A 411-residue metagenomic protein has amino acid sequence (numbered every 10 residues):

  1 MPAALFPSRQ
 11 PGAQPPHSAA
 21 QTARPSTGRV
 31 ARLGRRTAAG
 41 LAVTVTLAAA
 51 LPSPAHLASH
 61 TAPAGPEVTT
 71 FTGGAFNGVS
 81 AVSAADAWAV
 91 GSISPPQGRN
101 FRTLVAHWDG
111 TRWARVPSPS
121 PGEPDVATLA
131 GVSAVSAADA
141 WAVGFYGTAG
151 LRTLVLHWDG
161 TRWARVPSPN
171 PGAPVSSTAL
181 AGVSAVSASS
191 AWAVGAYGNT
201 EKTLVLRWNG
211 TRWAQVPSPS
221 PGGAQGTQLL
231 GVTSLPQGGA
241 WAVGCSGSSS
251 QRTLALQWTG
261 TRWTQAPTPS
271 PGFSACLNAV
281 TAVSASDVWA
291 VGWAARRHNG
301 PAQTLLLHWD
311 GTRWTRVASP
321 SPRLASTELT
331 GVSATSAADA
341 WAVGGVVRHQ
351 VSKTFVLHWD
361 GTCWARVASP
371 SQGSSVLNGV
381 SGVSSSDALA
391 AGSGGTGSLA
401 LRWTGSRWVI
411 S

Functional and structural regions predicted by a protein language model:
M1-P25: N-terminal low-complexity Pro/Gly-rich stretches
P2-L5, S26-A58: Secretory targeting and sorting signals
R9, R24, R29-R36, R162 (+3 more regions): Basic polycationic patches enriched in arginine
P16, A31-V43, S133, V183-S184 (+2 more regions): Generic alpha-helix initiation/capping and coil-helix boundary signal
A55-S411: Residue-level hotspots at or immediately adjacent to binding/recognition sites across diverse folds
